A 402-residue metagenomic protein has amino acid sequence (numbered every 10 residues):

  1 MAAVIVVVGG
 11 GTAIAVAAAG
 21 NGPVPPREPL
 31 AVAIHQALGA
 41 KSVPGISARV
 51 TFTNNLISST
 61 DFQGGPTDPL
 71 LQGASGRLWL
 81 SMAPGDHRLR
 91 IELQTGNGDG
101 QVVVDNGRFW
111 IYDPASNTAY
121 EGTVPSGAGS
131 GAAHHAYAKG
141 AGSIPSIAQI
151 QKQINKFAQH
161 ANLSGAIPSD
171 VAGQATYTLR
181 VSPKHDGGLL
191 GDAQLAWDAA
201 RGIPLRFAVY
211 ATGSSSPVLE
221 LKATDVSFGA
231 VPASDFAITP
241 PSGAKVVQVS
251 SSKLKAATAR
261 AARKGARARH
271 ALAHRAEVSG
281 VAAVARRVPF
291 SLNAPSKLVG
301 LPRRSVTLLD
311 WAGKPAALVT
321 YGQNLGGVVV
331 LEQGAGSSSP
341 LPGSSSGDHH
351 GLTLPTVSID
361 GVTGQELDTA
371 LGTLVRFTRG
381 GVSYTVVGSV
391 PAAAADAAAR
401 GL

Functional and structural regions predicted by a protein language model:
M1-V4: N-terminal export and membrane-targeting signals
V8-A37, G381: C-terminal region of N-terminal signal peptides and the immediate post-cleavage residues of exported proteins
G39-F62, H87-I91, T178: A short, Trp-centered hydrophobic/proline-enriched beta-strand micro-motif
T51, R90-Q94, Y177-H185, F207-Y210 (+3 more regions): Short beta-strand segments that buttress and anchor functional surface loops
L56-S75, L254-S383, S389-R400: Short, solvent-exposed recognition patches
Q72-A74, L80-M82, V102-D105, W110-Y112 (+2 more regions): A short, surface-exposed beta-strand/turn
S75-P145, S216-E220, V375-R376: An acidic-aromatic
E92, I111, A158-Q248: Gly/Pro-enriched, hydrophobic low-complexity segments that function as extracytoplasmic propeptides/linkers
